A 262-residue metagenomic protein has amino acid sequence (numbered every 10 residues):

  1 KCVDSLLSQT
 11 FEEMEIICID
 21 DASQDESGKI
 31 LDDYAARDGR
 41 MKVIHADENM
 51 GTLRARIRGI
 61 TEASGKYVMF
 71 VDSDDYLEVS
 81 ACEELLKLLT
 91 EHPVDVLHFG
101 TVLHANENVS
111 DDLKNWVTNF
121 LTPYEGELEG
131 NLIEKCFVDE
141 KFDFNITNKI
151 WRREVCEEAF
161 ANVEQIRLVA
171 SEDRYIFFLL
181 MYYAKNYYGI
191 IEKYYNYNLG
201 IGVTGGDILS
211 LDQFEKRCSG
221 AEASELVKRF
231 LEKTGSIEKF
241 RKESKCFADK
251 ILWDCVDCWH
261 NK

Functional and structural regions predicted by a protein language model:
V3-D4, G28-D32, I57, G65 (+1 more regions): Short alpha-helix within the catalytic core of nucleotide-sugar-dependent glycosyltransferases
V3-H45: Acidic donor-binding segment of Leloir-type glycosyltransferases
D21, M50, D75-Y76: Acidic metal-phosphate-binding loop of nucleotide-sugar-dependent transferases
A46, V71-S73: Catalytic metal- and UDP-sugar-binding loop of GT-A-like glycosyltransferases, i.e., residues flanking the conserved
A46-A63: Glycine-rich, basic loop-to-helix element that forms the pyrophosphate-binding segment of sugar-nucleotide handling
V68: Short aromatic/hydrophobic "clamp" motif used to bind/position activated sugar donors
S73-Y188, Y195-E215: Donor-binding/catalytic cores of nucleotide-activated saccharide and glycerol-phosphate transferases/polymerases
A170, K193-K262: C-terminal subregions of glycosyltransferases and related glycan-biosynthesis enzymes
